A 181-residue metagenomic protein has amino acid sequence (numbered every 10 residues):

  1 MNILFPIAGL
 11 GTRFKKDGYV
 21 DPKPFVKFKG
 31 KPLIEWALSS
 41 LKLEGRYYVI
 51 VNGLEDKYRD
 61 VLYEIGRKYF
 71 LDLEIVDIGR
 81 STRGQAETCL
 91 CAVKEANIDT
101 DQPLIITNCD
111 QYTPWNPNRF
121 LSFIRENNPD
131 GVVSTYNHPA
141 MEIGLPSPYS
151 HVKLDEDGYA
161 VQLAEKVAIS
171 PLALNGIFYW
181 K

Functional and structural regions predicted by a protein language model:
M1-F5, R13-K15, Y19, K27 (+2 more regions): Conserved N-terminal catalytic core of the sugar/cofactor nucleotidyltransferase
P6-A8, I106-N108, S134-N137: Short beta-strand segments
A8, K16-D17, A168-S170: Short hydrophobic/aromatic segments of transmembrane alpha-helices and their interfaces
G9, D110, K181: Conserved acidic
G11, V26, V161: Nucleotide phosphate-binding site architecture
T113-K181: Conserved core of the sugar-phosphate nucleotidyltransferase
